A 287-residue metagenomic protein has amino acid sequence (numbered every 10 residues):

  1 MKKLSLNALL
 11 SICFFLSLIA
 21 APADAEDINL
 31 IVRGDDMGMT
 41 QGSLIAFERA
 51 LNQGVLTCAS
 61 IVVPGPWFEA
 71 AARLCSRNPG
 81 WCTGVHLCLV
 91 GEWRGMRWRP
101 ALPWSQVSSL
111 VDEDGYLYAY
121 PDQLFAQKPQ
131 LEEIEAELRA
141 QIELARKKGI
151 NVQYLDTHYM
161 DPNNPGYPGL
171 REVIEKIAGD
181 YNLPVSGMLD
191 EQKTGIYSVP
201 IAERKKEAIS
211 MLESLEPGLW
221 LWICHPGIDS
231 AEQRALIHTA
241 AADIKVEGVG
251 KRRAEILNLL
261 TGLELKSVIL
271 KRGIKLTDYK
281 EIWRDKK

Functional and structural regions predicted by a protein language model:
N7-I19: Bacterial N-terminal signal peptides
A20-A25: Boundary at the C-terminal end of the N-terminal hydrophobic targeting segment
E26-R94: Active-site beta->alpha N-cap acidic-glycine motif
D36, T83, L155, W222 (+1 more regions): Conserved, mostly hydrophobic/aromatic
F47-Q53, E69-C82, R99-D112, R146-K147 (+1 more regions): Acidic (Asp/Glu)-rich catalytic clusters
M96-F125, H238-G248: Active-site gating loops and adjacent loop-to-helix segments of metal-dependent hydrolytic enzymes
K128-I209, E213: Catalytic domains of cell-wall/extracellular-matrix polysaccharide-remodeling enzymes, centered on de-N-acetylation
V185-M188, A241-K287: C-terminal domain-boundary segment and adjacent tail
